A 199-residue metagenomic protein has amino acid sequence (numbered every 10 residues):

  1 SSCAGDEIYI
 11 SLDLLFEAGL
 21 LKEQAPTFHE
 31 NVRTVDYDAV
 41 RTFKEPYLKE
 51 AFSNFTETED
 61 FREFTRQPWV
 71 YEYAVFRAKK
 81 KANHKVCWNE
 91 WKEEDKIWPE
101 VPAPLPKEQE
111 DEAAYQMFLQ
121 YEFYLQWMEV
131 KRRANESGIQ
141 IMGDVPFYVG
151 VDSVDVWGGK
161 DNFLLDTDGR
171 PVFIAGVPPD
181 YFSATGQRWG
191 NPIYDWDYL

Functional and structural regions predicted by a protein language model:
S2-Y124, V149-L199: Alpha-amylase-like alpha-glycosidases and glucanotransferases acting on alpha-linked glucans and related
Q116, Q120-G150: Conserved, well-ordered alpha-helix/loop/beta-strand core segments that scaffold catalytic motifs
